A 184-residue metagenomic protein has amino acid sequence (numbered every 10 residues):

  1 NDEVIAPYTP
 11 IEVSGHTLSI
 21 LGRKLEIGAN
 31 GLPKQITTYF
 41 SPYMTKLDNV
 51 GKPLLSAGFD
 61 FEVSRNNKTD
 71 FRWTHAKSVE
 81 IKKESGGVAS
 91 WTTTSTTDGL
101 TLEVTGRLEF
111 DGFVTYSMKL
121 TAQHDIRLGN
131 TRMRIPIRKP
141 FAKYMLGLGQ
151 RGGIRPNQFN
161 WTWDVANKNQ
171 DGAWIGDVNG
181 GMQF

Functional and structural regions predicted by a protein language model:
D2-F184: Beta-strand/loop-rich accessory regions of lumenal/periplasmic or secreted enzymes, predominantly carbohydrate-active
